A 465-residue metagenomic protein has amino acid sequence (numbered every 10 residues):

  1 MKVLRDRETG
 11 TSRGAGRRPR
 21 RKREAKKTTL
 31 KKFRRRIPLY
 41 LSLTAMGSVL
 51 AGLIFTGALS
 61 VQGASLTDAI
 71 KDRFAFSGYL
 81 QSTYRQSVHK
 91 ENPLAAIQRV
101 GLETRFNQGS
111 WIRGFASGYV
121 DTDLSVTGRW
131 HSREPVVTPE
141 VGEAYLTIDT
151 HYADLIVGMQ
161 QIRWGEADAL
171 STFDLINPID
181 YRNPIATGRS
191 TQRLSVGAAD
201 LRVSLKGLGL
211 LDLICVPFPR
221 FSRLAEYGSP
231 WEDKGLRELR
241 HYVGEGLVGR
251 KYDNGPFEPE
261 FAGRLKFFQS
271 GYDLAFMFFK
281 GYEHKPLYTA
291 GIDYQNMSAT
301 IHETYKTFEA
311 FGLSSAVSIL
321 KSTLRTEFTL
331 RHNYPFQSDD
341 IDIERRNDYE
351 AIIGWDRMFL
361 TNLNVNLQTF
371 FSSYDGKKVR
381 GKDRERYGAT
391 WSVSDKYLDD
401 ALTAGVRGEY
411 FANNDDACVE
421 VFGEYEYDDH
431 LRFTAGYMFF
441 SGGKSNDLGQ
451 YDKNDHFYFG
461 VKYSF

Functional and structural regions predicted by a protein language model:
L66-V88, F106, R113-A116, A404: Transmembrane beta-strand segments of Gram-negative outer membrane beta-barrel proteins
F74, S110-G114, Y152-L155, L208-L211 (+5 more regions): Repeated loop/turn-to-beta-strand initiation elements of outer-membrane beta-barrel proteins
S82-V88, V120-L124, T150-Y152, Q161-R163 (+10 more regions): Transmembrane beta-strands of outer-membrane beta-barrel pores
K90-A96, R133-T138, R189-T191, Y252-F257 (+5 more regions): Replace "Gram-negative outer membrane beta-barrel proteins" with "bacterial and organellar outer membrane beta-barrel
V100-F106, E143-T150, A199-V203, G263-F267 (+7 more regions): Residues on the lipid-exposed face of transmembrane beta-strands in outer-membrane beta-barrel proteins
R105-W231, S270, G442: Outer membrane beta-barrel
Y181, F439, D452-F465: Outer-membrane beta-barrel "beta-signal"
G281, A316-S338, D342-E409: Detector for outer-membrane/organellar transmembrane beta-barrel domains, recognizing the amphipathic beta-strand
